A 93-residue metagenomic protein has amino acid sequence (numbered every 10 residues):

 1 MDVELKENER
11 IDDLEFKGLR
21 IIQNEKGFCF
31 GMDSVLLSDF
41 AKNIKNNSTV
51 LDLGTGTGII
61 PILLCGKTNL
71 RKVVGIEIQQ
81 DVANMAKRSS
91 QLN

Functional and structural regions predicted by a protein language model:
M1-N8, D52-G58: Short, functional N-terminal and low-complexity linear motifs
D2-K45: Class I SAM-dependent transferase core
D39-N93: Conserved SAM/SAH cofactor-binding pocket of Class I
